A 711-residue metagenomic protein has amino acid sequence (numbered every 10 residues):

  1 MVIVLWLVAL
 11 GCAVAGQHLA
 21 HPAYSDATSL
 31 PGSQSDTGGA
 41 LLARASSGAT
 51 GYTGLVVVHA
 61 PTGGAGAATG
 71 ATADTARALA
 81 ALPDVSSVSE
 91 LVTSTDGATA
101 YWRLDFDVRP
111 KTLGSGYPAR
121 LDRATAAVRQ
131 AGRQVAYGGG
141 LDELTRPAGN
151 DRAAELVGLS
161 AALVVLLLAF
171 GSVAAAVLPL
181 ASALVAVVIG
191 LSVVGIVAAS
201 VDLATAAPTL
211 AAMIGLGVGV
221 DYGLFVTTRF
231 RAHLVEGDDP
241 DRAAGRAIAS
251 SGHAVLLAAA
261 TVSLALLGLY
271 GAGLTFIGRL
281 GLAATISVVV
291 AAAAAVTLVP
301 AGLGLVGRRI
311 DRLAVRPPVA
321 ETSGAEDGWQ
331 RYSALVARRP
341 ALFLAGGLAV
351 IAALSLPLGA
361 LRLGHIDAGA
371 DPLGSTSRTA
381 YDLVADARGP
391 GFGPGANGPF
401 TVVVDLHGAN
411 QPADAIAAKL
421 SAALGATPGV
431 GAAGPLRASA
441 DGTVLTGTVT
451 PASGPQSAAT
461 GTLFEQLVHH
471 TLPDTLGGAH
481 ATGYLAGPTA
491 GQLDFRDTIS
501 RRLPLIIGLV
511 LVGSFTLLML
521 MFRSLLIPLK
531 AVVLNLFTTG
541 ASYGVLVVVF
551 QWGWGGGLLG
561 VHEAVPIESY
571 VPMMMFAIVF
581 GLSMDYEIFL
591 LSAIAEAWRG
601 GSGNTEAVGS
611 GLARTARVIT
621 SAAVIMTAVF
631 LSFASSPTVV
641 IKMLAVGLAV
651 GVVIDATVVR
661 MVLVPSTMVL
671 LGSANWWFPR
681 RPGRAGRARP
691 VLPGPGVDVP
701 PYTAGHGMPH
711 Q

Functional and structural regions predicted by a protein language model:
M1-I3, S25, S33, S47: Generic start-of-chain signal for non-secretory N-termini
M1-P22, V85, V108-L363, H480 (+1 more regions): Membrane-embedded transmembrane helical bundles of large multi-pass transporters/channels
L19-A20, Y52-V58: Short, conserved active-site loops that position catalytic residues or coordinate cofactors/metal ions across diverse
A23-D26, D367-A368: Short hinge/gating elements
G32-T53, P61-G139, A360-L558, I588 (+2 more regions): Structured non-transmembrane domains adjacent to transmembrane bundles in polytopic membrane proteins
